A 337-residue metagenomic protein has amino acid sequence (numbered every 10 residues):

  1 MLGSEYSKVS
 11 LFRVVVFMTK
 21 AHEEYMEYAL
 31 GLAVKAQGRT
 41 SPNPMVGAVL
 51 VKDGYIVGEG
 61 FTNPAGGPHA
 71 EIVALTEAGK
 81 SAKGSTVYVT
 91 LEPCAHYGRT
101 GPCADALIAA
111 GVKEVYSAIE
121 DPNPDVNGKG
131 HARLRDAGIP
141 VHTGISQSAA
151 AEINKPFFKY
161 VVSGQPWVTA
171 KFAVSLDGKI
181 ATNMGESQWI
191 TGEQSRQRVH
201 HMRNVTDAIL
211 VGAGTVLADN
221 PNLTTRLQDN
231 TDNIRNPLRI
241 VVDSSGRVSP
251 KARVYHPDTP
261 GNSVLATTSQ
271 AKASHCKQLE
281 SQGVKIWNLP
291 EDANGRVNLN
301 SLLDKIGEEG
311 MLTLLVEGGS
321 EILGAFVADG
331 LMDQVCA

Functional and structural regions predicted by a protein language model:
M1-F17: N-terminal amphipathic/basic-hydrophobic helices that include classical n-h-c signal peptides and signal-anchor
A21-S41, Y160: Short, basic/aromatic recognition patches
A29, G47, C94, L134 (+6 more regions): Residue-level signal for inorganic ion chemistry
M45-K52, F172-A173: Short beta-strand scaffold segments in enzyme catalytic cores
L50-A149, L238, V264, T268-A271 (+2 more regions): Zn2+-dependent cytidine deaminase-like catalytic core
E114-V115, A208, T313, Q334: Residues at the N-termini of beta-strands
K159, W167-L176, I180-L312, E321-G324: Active-site ligand-binding patch in enzyme domains
F326-Q334: Short acidic amphipathic segments
